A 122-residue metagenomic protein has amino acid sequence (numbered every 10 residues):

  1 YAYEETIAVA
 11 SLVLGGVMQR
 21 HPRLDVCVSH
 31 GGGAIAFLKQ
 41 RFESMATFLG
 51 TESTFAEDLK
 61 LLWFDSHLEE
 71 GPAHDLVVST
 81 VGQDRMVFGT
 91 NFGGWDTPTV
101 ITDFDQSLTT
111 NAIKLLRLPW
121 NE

Functional and structural regions predicted by a protein language model:
Y1-E57, P72-D84: Histidine/acidic residue-rich metal-binding segments in metalloenzymes
Y3-E5, W63-H67: Short, flexible loop segments at the rims of nucleotide/cofactor-binding pockets, characterized by
L24, A34, F64, G71-V87 (+1 more regions): Mid-to-C-terminal alpha-helical segments outside catalytic/metal-binding sites
